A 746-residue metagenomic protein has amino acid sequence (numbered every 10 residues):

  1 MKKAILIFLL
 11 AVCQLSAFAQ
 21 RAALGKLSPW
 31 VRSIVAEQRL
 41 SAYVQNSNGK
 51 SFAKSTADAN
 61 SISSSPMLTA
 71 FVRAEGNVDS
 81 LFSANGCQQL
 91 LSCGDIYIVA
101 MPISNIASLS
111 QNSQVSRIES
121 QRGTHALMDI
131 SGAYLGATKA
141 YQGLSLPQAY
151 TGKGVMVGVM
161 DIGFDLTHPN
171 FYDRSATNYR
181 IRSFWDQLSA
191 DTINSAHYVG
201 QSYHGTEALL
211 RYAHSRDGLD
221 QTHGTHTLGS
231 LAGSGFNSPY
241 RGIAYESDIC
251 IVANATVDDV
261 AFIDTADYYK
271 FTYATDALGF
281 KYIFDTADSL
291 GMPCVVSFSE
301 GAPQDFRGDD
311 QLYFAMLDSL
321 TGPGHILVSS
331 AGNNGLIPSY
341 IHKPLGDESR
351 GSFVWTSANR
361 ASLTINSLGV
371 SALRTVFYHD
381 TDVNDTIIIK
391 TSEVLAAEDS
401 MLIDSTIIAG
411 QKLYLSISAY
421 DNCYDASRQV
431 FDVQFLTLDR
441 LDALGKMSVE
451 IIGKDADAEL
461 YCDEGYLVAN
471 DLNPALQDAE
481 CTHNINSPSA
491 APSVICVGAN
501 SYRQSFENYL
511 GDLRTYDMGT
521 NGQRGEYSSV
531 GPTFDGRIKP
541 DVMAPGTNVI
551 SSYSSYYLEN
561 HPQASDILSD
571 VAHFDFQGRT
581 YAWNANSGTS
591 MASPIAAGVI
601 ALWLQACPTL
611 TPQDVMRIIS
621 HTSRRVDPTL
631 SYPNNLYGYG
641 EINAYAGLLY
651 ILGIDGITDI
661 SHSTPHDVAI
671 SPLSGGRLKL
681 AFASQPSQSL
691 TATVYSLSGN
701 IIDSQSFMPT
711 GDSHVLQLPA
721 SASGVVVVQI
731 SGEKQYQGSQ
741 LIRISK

Functional and structural regions predicted by a protein language model:
F18-Q148, M156, D258: Autoinhibitory N-terminal propeptides
Q20-R21, L144-A274, G291-V295, G322-I326 (+7 more regions): Subtilisin-like serine protease catalytic core
T56-N60, P293-A302, F306-D309, L320-A331 (+3 more regions): C-terminal subdomain of the subtilisin-like protease fold in secreted/lumenal serine endopeptidases
F164-T225, G242-A244, L290, T381-E464 (+1 more regions): Active-site core segment of subtilase-fold serine proteases
C250-D258, F284-C294, G324, A361-L368 (+3 more regions): Hydrolase catalytic cores
A253, F280-R307, S330-A331, E450-G453 (+1 more regions): Short acidic, glycine-rich surface-loop motifs adjacent to enzyme active sites
L649-R677, Q685, I744-K746: Residue-level detector of functionally pivotal "anchor" positions at catalytic/ligand-binding pockets or at interdomain
S704, S723-K746: C-terminal tail/sorting-segment detector
